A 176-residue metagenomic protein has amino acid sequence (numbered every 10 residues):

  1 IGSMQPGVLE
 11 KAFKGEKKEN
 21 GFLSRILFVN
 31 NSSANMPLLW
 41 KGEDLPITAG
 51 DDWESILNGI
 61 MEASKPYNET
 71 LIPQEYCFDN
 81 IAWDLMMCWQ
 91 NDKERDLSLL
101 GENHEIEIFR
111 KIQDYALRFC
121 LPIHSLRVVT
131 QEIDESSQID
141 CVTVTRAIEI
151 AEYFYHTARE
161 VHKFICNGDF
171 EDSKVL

Functional and structural regions predicted by a protein language model:
G2-L176: Phosphate-handling catalytic cores of nucleic-acid transaction enzymes
